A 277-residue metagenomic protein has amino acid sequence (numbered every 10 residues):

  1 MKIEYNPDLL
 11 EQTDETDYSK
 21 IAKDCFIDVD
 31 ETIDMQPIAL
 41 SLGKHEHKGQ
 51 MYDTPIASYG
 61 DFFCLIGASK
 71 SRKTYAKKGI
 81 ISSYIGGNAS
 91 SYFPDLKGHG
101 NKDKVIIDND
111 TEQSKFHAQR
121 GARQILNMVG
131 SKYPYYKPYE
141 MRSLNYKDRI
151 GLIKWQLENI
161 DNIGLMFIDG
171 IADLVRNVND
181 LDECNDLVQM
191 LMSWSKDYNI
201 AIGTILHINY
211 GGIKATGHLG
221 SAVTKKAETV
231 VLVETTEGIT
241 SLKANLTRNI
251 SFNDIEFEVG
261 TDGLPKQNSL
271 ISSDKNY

Functional and structural regions predicted by a protein language model:
M1-K20, T32, Q36, L40-L42 (+2 more regions): C-terminal regions of RecA-like/P-loop NTPase motor modules
L10-A118, R123-I125: The Walker A/P-loop phosphate-binding site
A57, K97-K102, V129-S131, E158-I160 (+2 more regions): Conserved catalytic network of the ASCE P-loop NTPase/AAA+ motor domain
S58, L174-V178, I208-A215: Short, solvent-exposed loop/turn segments at secondary-structure junctions
C64-I66, K70, T74-Y75, N185-S273: Phosphate-binding/switch region of NTP-binding enzymes
G79-I80, H117-I125, L152, D186-M190 (+2 more regions): Alpha-helical scaffold elements adjacent to nucleotide-binding pockets in ATP/GTP-utilizing enzyme cores
S83, G87, I125-M128, L174-N177 (+3 more regions): Conserved, well-folded catalytic cores of nucleic-acid-processing and energy-transducing macromolecular machines
H99-D182, D262-L264, I271-K275: Conserved inter-motif catalytic segment of the P-loop NTP-binding fold
